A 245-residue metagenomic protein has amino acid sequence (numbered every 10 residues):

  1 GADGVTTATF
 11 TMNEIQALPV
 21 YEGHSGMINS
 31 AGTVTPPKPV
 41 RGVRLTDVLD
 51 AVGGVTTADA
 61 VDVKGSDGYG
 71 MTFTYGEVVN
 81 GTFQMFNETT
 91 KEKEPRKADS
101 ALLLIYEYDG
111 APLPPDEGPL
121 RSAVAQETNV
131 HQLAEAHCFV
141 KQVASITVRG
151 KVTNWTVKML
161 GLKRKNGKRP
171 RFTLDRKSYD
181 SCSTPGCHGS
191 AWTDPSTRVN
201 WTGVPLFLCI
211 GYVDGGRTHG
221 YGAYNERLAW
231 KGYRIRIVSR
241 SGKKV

Functional and structural regions predicted by a protein language model:
G1-V245: N-terminal intrinsically disordered, low-complexity segments enriched in P/E/S/T
